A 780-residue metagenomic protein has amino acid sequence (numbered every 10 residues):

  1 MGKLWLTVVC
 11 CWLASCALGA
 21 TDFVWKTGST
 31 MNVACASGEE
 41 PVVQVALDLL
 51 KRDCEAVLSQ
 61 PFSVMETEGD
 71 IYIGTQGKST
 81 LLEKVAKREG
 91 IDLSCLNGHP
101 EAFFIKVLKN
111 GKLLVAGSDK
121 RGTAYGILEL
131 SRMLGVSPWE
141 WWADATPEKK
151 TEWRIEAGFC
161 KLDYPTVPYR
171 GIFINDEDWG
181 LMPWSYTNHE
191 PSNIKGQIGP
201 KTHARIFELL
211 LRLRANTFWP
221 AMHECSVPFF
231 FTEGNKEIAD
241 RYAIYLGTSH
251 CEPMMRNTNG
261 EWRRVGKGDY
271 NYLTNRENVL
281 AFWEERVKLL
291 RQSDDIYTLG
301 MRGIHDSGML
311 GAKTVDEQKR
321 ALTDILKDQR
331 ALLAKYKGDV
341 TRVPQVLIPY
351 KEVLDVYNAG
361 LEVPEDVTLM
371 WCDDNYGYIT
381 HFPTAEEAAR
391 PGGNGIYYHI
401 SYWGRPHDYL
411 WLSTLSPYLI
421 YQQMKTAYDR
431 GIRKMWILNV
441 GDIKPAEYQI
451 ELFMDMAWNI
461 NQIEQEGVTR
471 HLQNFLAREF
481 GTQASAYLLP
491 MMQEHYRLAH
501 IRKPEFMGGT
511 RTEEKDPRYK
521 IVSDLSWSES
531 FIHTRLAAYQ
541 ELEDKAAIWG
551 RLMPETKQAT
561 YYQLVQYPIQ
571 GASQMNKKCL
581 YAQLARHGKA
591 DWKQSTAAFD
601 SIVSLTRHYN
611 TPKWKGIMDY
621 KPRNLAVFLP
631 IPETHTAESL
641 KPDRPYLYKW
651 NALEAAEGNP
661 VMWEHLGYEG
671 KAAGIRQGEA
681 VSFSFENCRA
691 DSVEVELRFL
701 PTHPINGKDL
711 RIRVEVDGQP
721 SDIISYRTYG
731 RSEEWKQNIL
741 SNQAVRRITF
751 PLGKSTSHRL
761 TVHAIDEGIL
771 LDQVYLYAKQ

Functional and structural regions predicted by a protein language model:
M1-D22: Bacterial Sec-dependent N-terminal signal peptides
A20-Y164: Contiguous, structured surface segment used for ligand recognition
G111-A143, F231-M255, G268-R276, F282-E285: Hydrophobic or amphipathic alpha-helical targeting/insertion segments
L114-G117, G180-G199, N216-S226, R263-N278 (+3 more regions): The substrate-binding groove and active-site-proximal loops of carbohydrate-active enzymes, especially glycoside
W139-K195, K201-A221, G392-G395: An acidic-aromatic substrate-binding cleft motif
A145, K149-T151, L472-A626, V681: C-terminal non-catalytic alpha-helical accessory regions
K150-W153, H223, F230, I238-R241 (+3 more regions): Gly/Pro-rich turn-and-neighbor structural signature
D619-Q780: Extracytoplasmic
